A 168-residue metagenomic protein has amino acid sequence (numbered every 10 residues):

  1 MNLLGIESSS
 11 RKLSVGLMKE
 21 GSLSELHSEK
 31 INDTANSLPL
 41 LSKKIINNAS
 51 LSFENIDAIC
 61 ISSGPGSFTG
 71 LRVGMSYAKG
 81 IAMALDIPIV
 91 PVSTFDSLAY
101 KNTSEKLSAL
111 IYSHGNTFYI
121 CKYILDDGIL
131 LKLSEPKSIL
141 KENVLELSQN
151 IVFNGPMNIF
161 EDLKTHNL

Functional and structural regions predicted by a protein language model:
M1-S63, S138, I151: N-terminal beta-alpha supersecondary unit
S14, T69, E161-D162: Glycine/Thr-rich phosphate-binding loops of Rossmann-like dinucleotide-binding domains
G21-L23, S76-I81, T117, C121-Y123 (+1 more regions): Short, basic/glycine-rich phosphate-binding loops at helix/coil junctions that contact nucleotide phosphates
S22, G64-S67, L71, I129 (+1 more regions): Glycine-rich, flexible loop/turn motifs
K30, P88-L168: Surface "functional belts" at beta-alpha junctions
K43, K79, S97: Active-site phosphate/pyrophosphate- and oxyanion-stabilizing loops and adjacent acidic/basic residues in soluble
N48, A84, H166: Change "in soluble alpha/beta enzymes" to "in soluble alpha/beta proteins
A58-I89, T94: DPxDG-like acidic metal-binding loop motif
